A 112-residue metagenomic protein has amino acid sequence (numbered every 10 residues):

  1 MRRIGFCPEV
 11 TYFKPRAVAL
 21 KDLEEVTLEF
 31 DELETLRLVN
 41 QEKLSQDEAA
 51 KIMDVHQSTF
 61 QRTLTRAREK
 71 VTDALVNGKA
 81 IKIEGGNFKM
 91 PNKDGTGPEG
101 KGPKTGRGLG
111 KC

Functional and structural regions predicted by a protein language model:
M1-K21, E84-C112: Extracellular/periplasmic low-complexity linear segments
K21-T27: Short amphipathic alpha-helical boundary/capping segments
E32-L36: Short alpha-helical "packing" element that flanks the helix-turn-helix/winged-helix DNA-binding module
V39, A50: The alpha-helix within a helix-turn-helix
T63-R66: Residues within the DNA-recognition helix of helix-turn-helix
R68-L75: C-terminal flanking helix
